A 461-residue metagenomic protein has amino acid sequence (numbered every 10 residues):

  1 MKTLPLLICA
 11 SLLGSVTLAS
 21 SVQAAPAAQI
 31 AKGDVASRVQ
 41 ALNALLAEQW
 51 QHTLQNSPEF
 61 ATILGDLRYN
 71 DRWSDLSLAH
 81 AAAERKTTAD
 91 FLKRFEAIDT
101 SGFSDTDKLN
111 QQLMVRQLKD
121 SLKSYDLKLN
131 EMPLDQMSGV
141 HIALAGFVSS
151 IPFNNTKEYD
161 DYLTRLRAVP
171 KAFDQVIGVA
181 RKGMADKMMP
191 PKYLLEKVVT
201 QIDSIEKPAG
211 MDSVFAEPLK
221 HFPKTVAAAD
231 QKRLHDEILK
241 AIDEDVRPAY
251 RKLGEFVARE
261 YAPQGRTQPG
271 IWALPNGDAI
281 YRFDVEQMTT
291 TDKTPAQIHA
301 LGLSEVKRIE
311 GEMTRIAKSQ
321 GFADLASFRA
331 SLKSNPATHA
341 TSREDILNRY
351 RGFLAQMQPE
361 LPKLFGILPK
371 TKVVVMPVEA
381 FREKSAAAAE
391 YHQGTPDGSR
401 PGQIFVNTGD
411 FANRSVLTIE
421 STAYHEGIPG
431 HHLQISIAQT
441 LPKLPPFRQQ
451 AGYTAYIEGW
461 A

Functional and structural regions predicted by a protein language model:
M1-Q23: Gram-negative bacterial Sec-dependent N-terminal signal peptides
A24-W460: N-terminal maturation segment of proteins
